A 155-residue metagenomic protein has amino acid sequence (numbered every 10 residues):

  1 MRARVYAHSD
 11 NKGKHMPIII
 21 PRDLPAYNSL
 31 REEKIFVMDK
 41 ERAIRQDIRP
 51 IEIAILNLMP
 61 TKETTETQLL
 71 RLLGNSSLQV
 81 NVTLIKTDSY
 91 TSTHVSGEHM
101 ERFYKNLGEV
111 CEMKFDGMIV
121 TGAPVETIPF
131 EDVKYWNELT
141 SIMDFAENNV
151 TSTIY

Functional and structural regions predicted by a protein language model:
R2-Y6, D10-Q79, L84-S89, G108-C111: RNA-binding accessory domains that recognize and position tRNA/RNA substrates
K62-E63, T153-Y155: Short, thiol/selenol-centered motifs that function as redox-active sites or metal-ligating centers
S89-I154: Flexible gly/pro-rich beta->alpha loop and the following alpha-helix that scaffold active-site loops
